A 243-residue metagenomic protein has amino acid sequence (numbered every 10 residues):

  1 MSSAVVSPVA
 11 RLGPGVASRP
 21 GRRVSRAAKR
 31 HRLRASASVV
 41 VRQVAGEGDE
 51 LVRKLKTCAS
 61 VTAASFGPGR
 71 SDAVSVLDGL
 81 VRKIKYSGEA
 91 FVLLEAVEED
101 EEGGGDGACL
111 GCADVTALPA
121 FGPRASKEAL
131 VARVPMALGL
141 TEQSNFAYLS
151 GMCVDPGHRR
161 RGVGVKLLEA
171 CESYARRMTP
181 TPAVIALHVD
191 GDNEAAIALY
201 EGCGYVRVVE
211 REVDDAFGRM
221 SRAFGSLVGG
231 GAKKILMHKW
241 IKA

Functional and structural regions predicted by a protein language model:
M1-A28: N-terminal chloroplast transit peptides
V40-C58: A short beta-loop-alpha structural element at the N-terminal edge of CoA-dependent acyl/N-acetyltransferase catalytic
T62-G105, C109, D114, L118-A120: Active-site rim helix/loop that mediates acceptor-substrate recognition in acyltransferases
F91-E95, C112, F146, G151 (+2 more regions): Short hydrophobic/aromatic beta-strand element in the GNAT-like acyltransferase core that lines or flanks the acyl-donor
E102-G151, D214-A223: Conserved acyl-donor/pantetheine-binding loop and adjacent beta-alpha core of acyl/acetyltransferases and related
L138-Q143, K166-V184: Conserved acyl-CoA
S150-R159, A170-C171, T181-I197, R211-V228: Conserved beta-strand-loop-alpha-helix junction that forms the acyl-donor binding cleft
Y200, Y205: Conserved active-site tyrosine of GNAT-family acetyltransferases
